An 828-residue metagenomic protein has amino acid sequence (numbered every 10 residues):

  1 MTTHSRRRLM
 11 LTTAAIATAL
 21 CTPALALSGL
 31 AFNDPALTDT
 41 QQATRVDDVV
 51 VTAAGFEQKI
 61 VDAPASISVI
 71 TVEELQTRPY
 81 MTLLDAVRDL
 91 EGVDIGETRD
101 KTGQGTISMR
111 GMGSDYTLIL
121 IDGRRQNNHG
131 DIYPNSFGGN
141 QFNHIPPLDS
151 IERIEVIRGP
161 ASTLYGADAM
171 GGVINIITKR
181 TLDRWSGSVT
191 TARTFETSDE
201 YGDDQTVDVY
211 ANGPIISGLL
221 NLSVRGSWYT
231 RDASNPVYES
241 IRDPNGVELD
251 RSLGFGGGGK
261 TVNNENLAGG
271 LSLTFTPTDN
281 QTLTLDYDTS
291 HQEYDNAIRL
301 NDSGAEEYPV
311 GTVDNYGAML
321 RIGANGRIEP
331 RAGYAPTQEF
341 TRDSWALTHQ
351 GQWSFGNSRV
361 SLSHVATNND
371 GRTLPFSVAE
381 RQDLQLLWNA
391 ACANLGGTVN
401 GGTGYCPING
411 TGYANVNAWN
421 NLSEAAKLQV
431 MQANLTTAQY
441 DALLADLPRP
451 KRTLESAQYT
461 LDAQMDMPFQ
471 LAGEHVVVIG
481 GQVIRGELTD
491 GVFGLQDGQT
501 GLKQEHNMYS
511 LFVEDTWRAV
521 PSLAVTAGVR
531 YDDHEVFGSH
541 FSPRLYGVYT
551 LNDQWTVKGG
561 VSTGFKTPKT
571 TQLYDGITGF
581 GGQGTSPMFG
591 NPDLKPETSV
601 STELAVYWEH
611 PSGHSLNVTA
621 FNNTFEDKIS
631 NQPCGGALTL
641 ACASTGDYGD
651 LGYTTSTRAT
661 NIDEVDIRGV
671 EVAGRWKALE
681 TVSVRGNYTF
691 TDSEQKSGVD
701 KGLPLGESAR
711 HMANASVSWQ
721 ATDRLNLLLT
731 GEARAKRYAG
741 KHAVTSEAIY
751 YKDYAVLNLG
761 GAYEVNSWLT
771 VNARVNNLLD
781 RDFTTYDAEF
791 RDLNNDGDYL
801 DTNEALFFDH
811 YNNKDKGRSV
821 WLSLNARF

Functional and structural regions predicted by a protein language model:
F32, T190, R518-S522, N622-T624 (+2 more regions): Gram-negative outer-membrane beta-barrel transporters
T52, L84, R88-N128: Extracytoplasmic beta-strand/coil segments of soluble accessory domains associated with Gram-negative outer-membrane
Q126-R158, V209: Short acidic/polar hinge/loop motifs at secondary-structure boundaries that mediate gating or recognition
H129, E626, A733-G740, A762-F828: C-terminal beta-signal and adjacent terminal beta-strands/loops of Gram-negative outer-membrane beta-barrel proteins
N143-T190, R827: A beta-strand signature from Gram-negative outer-membrane beta-barrel systems, especially the internal plug domain
E200-A297, T341-W345, L471: Transmembrane beta-barrel wall of Gram-negative outer-membrane proteins
R231-N235, K260-N266, T276, N280-G351 (+3 more regions): Flexible loop and strand-edge segments within Gram-negative outer membrane beta-barrel domains
T348, R359-S363, T367-T373, T550 (+4 more regions): Membrane-embedded beta-barrel scaffold of Gram-negative outer-membrane proteins
